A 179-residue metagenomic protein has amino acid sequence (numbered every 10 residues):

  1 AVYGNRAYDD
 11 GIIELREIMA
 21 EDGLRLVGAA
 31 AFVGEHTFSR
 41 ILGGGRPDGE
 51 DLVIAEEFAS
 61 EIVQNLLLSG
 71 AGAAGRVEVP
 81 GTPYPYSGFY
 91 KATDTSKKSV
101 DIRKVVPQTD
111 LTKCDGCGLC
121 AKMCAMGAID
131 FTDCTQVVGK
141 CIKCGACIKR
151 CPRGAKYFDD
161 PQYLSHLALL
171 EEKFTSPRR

Functional and structural regions predicted by a protein language model:
A1-V100, D159-R178: FMN-binding flavodoxin-like domain, especially the glycine-rich phosphate-binding loop
R6-A7, I102, T112, G139: Residues that cap or flank secondary-structure elements
Y84-M126, D130: Acidic, Ser/Thr-rich low-complexity intrinsically disordered segments
T109, D115, L119-Q136, K140-I142 (+1 more regions): Iron-sulfur cluster-binding cysteine motifs and their immediate structural context in ferredoxin-like electron-transfer
